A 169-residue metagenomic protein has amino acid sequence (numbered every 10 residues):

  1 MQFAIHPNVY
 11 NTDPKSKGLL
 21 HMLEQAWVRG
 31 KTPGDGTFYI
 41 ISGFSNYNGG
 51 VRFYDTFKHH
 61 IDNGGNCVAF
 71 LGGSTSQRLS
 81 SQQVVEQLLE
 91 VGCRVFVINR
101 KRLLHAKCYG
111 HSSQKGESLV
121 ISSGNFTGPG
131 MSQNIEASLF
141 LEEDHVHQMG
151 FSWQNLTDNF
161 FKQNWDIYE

Functional and structural regions predicted by a protein language model:
M1-E169: PLD/PLD-like phosphodiesterase catalytic module centered on the HKD motif
